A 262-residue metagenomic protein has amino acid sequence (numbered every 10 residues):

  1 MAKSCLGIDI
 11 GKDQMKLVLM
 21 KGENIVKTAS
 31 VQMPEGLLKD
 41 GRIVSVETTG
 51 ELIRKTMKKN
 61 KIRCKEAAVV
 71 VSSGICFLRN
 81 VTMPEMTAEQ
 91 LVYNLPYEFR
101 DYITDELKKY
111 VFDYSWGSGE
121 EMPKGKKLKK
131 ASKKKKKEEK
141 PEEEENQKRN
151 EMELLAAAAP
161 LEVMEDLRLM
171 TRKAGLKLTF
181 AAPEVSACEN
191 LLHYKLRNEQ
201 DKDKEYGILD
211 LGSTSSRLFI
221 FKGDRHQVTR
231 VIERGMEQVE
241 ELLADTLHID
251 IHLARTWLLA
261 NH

Functional and structural regions predicted by a protein language model:
M1-I103, S132-K134, N150, E165 (+1 more regions): Non-catalytic, solvent-exposed interaction/assembly segments
M1-Q32, A67-S72, R197-V228, I232-Q238 (+1 more regions): Gly/Thr-rich phosphate-binding beta-strand-loop-beta motif of the actin/hexokinase/Hsp70
A29-S30, V70-V71, Y114-S118, L258-N261: Flexible hinge/switch segments at interdomain interfaces of large molecular machines
L38, L161-N190, R225-H262: Glycine-rich phosphate-binding loop plus the immediately following alpha-helix
I43, A157, T229-R230: A generic secondary-structure micro-motif detector that highlights 1-2 residue hydrophobic/ambivalent hotspots embedded
T56-K59, E98, Y102-E106, K173-A174 (+3 more regions): Conserved, well-folded catalytic cores of nucleic-acid-processing and energy-transducing macromolecular machines
G74-Y194: Active-site neighborhood for divalent-cation/phosphate handling
